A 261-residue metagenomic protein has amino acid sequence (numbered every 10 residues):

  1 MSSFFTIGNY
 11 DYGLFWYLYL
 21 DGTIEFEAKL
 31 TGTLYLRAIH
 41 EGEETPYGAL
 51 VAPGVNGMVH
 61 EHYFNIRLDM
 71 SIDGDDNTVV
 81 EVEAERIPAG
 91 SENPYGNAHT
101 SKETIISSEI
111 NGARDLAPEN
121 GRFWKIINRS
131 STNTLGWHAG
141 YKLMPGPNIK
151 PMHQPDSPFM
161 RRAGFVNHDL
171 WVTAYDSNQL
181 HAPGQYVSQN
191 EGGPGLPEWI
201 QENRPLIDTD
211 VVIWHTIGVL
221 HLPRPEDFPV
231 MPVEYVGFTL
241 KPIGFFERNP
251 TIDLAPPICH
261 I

Functional and structural regions predicted by a protein language model:
M1-T23, K29, T33-G42, P46-I261: Extended effector regions of multi-domain proteins
